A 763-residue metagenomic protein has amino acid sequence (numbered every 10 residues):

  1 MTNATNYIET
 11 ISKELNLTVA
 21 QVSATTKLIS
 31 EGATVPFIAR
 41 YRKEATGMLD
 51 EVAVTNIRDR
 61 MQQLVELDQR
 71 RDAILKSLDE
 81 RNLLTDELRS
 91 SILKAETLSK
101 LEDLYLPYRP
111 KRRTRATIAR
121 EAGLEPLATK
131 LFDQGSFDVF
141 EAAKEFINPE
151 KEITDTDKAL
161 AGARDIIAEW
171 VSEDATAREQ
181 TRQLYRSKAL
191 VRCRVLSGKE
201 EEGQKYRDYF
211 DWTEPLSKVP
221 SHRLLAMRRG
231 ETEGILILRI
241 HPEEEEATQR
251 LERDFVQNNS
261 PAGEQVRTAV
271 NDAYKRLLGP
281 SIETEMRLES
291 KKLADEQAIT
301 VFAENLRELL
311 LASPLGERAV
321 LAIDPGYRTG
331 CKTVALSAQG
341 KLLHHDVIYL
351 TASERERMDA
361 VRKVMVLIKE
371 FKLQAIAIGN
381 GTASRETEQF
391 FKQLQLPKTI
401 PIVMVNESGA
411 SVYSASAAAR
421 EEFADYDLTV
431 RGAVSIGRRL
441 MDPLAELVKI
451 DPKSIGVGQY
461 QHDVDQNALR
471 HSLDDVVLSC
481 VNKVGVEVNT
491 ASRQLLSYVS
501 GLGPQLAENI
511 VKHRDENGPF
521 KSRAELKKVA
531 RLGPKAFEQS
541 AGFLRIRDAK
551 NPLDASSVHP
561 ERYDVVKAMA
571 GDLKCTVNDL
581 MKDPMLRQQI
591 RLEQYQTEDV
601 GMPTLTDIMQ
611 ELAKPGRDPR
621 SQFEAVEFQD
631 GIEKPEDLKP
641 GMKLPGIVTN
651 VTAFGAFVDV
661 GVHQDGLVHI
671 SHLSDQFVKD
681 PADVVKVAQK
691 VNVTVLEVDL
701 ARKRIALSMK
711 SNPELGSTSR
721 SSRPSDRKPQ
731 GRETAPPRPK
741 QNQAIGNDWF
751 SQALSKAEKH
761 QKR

Functional and structural regions predicted by a protein language model:
N16-L17, S313-L315, L478-K512, D630-V668 (+1 more regions): C-terminal accessory/binding modules appended to enzymatic or scaffolding proteins
K27-S30, P107, I118-E121, A226-G230 (+14 more regions): Replace "in large, NTP-powered and nucleic-acid-processing enzymes" with "in large, NTP-powered factors and other
T34-V35, T46, D50-E150, K483-Q622 (+2 more regions): Accessory alpha-helical DNA-binding modules that contact the DNA backbone or grooves
A53-N56, Q63, L67-S77, R81-A322 (+2 more regions): Duplex nucleic acid-engaging cores and interfaces of nucleic-acid transaction enzymes
K100, L104, V403, G409 (+2 more regions): Long, charge-rich intrinsically disordered scaffolds of nucleic-acid metabolism proteins
E145-T156, T213, R229, T248-Y274 (+7 more regions): Low-complexity, acidic/Ser/Thr- and charged residue-rich accessory regions of DNA metabolism proteins
Q183-L190, I323-Y327, G381-E386, V405-V412 (+5 more regions): A glycine-rich phosphate-binding loop feature that marks nucleotide/adenosyl-phosphate handling sites
V320-A322, K332, E388-F391, S522-E525 (+4 more regions): Short beta-alpha junctions and helix-cap segments that line functional grooves
